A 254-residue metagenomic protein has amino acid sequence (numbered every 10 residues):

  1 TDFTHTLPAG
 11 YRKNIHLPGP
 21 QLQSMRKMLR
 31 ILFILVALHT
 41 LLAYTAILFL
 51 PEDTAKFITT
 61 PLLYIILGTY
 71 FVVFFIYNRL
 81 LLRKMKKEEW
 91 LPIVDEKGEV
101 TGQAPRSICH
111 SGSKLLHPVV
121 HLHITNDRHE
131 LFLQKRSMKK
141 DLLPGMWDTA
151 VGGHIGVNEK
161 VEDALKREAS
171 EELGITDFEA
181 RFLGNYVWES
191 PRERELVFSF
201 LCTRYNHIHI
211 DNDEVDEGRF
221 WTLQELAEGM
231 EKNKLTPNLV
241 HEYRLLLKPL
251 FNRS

Functional and structural regions predicted by a protein language model:
T1, P144-R167, E171-E172: Helix-adjacent hinge/juxtasegments
D2-Y11, I15-Y77, I108, V157 (+2 more regions): Nudix hydrolase/Nudix homology domain
L22, K27, K114, P118 (+4 more regions): Active-site segment of metal-dependent pyrophosphate-handling enzymes, primarily the Nudix hydrolase catalytic core
L80-H121, D127: Acidic, metal-coordinating catalytic segment for phosphate/diphosphate chemistry, firing primarily on the Nudix
M85, W147-T149, I210-E214: Short glycine-enriched loop/turn motifs at secondary-structure junctions
G112-K114, L142-D148, W221-T222: A short, polar/proline- and glycine-enriched secondary-structure boundary/capping micro-motif
V119-V151: A glycine-rich, hydrophobic loop/mini-helix early in the fold
